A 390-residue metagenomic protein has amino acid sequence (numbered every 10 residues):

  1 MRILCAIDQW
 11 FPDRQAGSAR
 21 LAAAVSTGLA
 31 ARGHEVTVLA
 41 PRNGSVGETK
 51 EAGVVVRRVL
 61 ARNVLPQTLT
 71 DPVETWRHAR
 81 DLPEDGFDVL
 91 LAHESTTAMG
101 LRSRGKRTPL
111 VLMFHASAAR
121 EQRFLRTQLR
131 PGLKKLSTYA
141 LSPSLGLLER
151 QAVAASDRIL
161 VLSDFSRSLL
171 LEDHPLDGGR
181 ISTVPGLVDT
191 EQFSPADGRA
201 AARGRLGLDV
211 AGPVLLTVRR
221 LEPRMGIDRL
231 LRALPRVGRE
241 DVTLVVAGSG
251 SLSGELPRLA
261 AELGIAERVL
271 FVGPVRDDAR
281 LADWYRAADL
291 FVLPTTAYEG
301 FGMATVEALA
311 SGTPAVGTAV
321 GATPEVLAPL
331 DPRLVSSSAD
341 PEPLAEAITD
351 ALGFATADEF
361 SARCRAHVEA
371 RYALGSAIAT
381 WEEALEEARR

Functional and structural regions predicted by a protein language model:
A92-T97, F114-H115: Short His-centered aromatic/hydrophobic patch
T108-R150, E191: Acceptor-binding helix/loop patch of EC 2.4 sugar-transfer enzymes, predominantly nucleotide-sugar-dependent
F165, L187: Carbohydrate-associated surface elements
D209-M225, L231-L234: Conserved donor-binding/catalytic core segment of Leloir-type glycosyltransferases
P257-V275: Nucleotide-activated donor-binding/catalytic signature segment of Leloir-type glycosyltransferases, i.e., the conserved
P274, D283-A288: Short alpha-helical donor nucleotide-sugar binding micro-motif in glycosyltransferases
T305, P314-G317: Short hydrophobic beta-strand element within catalytic cores of glycosyltransferases and related nucleotide-activated
A328-E342, D350-A355: Conserved acidic donor-binding segment of nucleotide-sugar-dependent glycosyltransferases
